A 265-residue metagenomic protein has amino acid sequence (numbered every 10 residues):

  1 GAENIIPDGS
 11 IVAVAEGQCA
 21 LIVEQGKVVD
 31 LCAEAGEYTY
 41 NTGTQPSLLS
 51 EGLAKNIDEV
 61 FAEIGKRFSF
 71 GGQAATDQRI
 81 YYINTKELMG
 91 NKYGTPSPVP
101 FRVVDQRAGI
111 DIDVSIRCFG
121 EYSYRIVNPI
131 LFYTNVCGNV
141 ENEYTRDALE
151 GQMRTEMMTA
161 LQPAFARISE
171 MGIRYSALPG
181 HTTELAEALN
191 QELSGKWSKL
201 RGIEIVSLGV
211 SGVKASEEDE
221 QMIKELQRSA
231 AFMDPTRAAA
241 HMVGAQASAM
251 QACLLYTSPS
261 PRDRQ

Functional and structural regions predicted by a protein language model:
G1-E217, V243: N-terminal hydrophobic membrane-entry segments
V206-H241: Long, amphipathic alpha-helical segments that form or neighbor coiled-coils/leucine zippers used for dimerization
Y256-Q265: Conserved small/polar residues in nucleotide/adenosyl-binding loops
